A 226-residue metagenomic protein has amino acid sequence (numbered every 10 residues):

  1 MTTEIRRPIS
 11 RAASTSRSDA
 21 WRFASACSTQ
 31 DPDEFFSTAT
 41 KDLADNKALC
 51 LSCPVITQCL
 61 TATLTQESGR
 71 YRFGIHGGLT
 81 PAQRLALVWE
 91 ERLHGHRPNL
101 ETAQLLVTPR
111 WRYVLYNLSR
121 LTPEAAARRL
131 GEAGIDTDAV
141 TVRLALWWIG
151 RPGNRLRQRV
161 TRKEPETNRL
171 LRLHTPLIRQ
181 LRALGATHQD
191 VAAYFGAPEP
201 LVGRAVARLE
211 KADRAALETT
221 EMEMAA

Functional and structural regions predicted by a protein language model:
T2-S25: Short, charge-enriched, intrinsically disordered boundary segments that mark the beginning of a structured element
A12, W21, H76-T102: Short Fe-S-cluster ligation motifs
R17-P54, T65-S68: Immediate flanking context of iron-sulfur cluster ligation sites
C59: Short, non-ligating residues that shape and space the ligands of small metal-coordination modules and catalytic
L93, Q104, T122-W147, E164-E166 (+1 more regions): Short, basic interhelical loop/turn and adjoining N-cap of the next helix at nucleic-acid- or acidic-partner-contacting
A103-T122, T167-A186: Short, amphipathic alpha-helical "recognition" segments used to contact nucleic acids or chromatin
W147-L170, Q180, E210-A226: Short Lys/Arg-enriched helix C-cap and helix-to-coil transition segments that create basic nucleic-acid-contact patches
